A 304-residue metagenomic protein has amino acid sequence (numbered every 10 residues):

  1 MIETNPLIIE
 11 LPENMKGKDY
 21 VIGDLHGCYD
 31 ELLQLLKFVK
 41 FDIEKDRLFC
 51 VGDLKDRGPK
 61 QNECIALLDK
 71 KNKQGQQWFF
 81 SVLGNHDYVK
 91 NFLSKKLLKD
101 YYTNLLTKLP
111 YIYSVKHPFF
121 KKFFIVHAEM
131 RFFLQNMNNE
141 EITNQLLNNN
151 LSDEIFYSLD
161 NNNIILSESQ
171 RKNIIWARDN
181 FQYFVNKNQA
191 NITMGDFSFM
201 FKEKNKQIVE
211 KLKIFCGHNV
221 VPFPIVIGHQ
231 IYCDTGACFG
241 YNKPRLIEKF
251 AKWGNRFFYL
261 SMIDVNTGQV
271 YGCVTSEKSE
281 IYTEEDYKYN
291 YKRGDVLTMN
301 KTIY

Functional and structural regions predicted by a protein language model:
M1-K16: Acidic, histidine-bearing metal-coordination/catalytic regions of metal-dependent phosphoesterases
E13-Y20, S114-F124, I227-G228: Beta-strand-turn-beta hairpins that frame and shape the catalytic cleft of phosphate-ester-processing enzymes
K18, I22, G27-K99: Core catalytic region of metal-dependent phosphoesterases/phosphodiesterases, especially metallo-beta-lactamase-like
G23-L25, G52-K55, N85-D87, A128-M130 (+2 more regions): Active-site metal-binding loops of divalent metal-dependent hydrolases
G58-P59, Y88-F92, V126, F132-N136 (+2 more regions): Short catalytic/ligand-binding loop motif for oxyanion handling, primarily in non-cytosolic enzymes, centered on
N91-F120: Extended active-site neighborhood of metal-dependent phosphoesterases/phosphodiesterases
H117-K206, G240: Active-site-proximal loop/helix segment associated with metal-binding centers of metalloenzymes
N191-Y304: Acidic, His/Gly-rich catalytic cores of divalent-metal-dependent hydrolytic chemistry
